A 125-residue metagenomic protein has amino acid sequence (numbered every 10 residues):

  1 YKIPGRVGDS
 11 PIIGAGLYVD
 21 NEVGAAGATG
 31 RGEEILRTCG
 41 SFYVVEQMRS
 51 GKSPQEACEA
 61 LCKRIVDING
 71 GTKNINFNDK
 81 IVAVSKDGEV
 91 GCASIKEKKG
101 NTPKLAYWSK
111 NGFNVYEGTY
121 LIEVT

Functional and structural regions predicted by a protein language model:
Y1-T125: N-terminal nucleophile
